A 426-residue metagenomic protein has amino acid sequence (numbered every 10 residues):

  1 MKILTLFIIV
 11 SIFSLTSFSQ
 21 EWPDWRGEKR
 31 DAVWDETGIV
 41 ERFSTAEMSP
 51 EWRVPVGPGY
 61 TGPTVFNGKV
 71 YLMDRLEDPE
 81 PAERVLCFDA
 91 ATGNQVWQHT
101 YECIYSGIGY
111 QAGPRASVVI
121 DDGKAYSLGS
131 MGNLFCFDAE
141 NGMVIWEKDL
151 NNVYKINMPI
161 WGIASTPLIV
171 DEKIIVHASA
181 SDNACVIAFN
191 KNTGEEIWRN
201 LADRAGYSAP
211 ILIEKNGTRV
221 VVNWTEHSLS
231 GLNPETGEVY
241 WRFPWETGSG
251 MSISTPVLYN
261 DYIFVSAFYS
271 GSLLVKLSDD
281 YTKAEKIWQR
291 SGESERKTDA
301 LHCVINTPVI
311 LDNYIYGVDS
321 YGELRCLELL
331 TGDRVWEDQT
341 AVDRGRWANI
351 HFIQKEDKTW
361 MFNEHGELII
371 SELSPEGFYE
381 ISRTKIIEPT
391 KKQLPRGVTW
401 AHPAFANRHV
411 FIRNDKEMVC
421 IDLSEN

Functional and structural regions predicted by a protein language model:
M1-L4, N426: Short, Lys/Arg-enriched, disordered terminal segments
I3-L15: Sec-dependent N-terminal signal peptides
S19-N426: Noncatalytic, solvent-exposed loop/strand surfaces of beta-propeller-type extracellular/periplasmic domains
